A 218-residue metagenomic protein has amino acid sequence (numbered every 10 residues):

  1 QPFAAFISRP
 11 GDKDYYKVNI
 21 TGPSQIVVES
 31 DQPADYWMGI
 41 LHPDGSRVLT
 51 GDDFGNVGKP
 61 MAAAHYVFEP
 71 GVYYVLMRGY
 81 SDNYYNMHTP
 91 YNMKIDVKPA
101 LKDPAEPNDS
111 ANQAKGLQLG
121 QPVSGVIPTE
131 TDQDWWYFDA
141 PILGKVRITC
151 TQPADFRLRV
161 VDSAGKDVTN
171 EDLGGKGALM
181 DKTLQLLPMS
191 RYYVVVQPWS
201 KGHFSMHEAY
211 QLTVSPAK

Functional and structural regions predicted by a protein language model:
Q1, K94-L119: Predominantly extracellular/luminal regions of secreted and cell-surface proteins, especially disulfide-bonded
Q1-S8, Q118-G125: Extracellular/secretory pathway-exposed regions associated with glycan biology
F6-P99, V126-K218: Acidic, Ser/Thr/Pro-rich low-complexity intrinsically disordered segments
